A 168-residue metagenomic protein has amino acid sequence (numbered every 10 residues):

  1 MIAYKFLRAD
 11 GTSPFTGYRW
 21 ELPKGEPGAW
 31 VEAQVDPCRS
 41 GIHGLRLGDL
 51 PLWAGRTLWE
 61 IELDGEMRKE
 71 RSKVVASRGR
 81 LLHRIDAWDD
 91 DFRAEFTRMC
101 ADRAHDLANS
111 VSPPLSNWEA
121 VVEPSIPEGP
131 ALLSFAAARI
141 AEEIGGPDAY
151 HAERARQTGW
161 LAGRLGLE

Functional and structural regions predicted by a protein language model:
M1-E168: Short, glycine-biased loop/turn motifs at secondary-structure junctions and in low-complexity Ser/Thr/Pro-rich termini
